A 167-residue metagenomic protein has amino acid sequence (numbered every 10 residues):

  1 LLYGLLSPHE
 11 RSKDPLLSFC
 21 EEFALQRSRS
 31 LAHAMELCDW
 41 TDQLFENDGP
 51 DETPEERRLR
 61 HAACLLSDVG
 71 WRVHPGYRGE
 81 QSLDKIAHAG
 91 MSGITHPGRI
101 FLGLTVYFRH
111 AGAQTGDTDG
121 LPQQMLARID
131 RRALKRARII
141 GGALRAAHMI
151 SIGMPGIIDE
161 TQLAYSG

Functional and structural regions predicted by a protein language model:
L1-S12: Hydrophobic/aromatic-enriched cytosolic interaction surfaces used to assemble or bind macromolecules
C20-S28, A32-L163: Divalent metal-dependent catalytic cores for phosphoryl transfer on phosphate-bearing substrates
S166-G167: Short, aliphatic-rich beta-strand segments
